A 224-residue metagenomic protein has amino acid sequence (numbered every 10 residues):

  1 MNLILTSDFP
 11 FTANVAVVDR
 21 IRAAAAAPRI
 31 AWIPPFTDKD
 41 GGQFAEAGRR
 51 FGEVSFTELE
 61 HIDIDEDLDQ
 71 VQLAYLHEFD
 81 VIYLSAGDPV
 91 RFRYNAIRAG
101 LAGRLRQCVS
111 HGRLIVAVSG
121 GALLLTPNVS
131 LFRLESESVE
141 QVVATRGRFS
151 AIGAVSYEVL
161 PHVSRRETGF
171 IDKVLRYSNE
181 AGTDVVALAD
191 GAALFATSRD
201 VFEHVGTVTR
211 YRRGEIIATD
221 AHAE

Functional and structural regions predicted by a protein language model:
M1-A26, D38-R49, V81, L131 (+1 more regions): C-terminal and late-domain segments of enzyme folds
A13, F92-R93, T126, R133: Glycine/Thr-rich phosphate-binding loops of Rossmann-like dinucleotide-binding domains
V15-Y75: ATP/NTP phosphate-donor binding region
Q70-V81, R93: N-terminal small/polar loop signature for handling phosphorylated ligands or for N-terminal nucleophile
Y75, A99-G112: Catalytic-core regions built around general acid/base machinery
Y83-A86, V109-N128: Catalytic nucleophile loop
P89-A99: Glycine/threonine-rich flexible loop motifs
